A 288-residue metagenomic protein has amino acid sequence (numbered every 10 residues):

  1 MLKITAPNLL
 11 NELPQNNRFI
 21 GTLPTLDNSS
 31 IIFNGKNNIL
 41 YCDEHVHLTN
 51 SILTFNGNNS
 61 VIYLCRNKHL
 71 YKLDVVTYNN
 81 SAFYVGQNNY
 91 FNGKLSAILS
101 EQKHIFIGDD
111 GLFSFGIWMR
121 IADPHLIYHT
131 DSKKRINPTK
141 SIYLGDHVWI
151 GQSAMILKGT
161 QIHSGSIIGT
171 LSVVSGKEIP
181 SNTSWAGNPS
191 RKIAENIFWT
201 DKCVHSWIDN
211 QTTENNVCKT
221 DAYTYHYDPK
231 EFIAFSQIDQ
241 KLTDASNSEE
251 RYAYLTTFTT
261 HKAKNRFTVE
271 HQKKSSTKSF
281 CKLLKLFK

Functional and structural regions predicted by a protein language model:
M1-N58: Extended, small-residue-rich solenoid/repeat segments and analogous flexible loops that form exposed scaffolds
L2, N8-T25, V76-I105, A263-N265 (+1 more regions): Short, charged N-terminal helix-start/capping segments
P14, C65, L284-F287: Compositionally biased amphipathic helical and low-complexity segments enriched in hydrophobic
K36-Q161, S172, K177, P189: Flexible, glycine/small-residue-enriched loop-and-beta-strand segment within the central core of proteins
N67, I168, F280-L283: Generic N-terminal initiation segments characterized by hydrophobic and/or small/turn-forming residues
F113-A263: Glycine-rich hexapeptide-repeat left-handed beta-helix
D244-K288: C-terminal non-catalytic accessory extensions
